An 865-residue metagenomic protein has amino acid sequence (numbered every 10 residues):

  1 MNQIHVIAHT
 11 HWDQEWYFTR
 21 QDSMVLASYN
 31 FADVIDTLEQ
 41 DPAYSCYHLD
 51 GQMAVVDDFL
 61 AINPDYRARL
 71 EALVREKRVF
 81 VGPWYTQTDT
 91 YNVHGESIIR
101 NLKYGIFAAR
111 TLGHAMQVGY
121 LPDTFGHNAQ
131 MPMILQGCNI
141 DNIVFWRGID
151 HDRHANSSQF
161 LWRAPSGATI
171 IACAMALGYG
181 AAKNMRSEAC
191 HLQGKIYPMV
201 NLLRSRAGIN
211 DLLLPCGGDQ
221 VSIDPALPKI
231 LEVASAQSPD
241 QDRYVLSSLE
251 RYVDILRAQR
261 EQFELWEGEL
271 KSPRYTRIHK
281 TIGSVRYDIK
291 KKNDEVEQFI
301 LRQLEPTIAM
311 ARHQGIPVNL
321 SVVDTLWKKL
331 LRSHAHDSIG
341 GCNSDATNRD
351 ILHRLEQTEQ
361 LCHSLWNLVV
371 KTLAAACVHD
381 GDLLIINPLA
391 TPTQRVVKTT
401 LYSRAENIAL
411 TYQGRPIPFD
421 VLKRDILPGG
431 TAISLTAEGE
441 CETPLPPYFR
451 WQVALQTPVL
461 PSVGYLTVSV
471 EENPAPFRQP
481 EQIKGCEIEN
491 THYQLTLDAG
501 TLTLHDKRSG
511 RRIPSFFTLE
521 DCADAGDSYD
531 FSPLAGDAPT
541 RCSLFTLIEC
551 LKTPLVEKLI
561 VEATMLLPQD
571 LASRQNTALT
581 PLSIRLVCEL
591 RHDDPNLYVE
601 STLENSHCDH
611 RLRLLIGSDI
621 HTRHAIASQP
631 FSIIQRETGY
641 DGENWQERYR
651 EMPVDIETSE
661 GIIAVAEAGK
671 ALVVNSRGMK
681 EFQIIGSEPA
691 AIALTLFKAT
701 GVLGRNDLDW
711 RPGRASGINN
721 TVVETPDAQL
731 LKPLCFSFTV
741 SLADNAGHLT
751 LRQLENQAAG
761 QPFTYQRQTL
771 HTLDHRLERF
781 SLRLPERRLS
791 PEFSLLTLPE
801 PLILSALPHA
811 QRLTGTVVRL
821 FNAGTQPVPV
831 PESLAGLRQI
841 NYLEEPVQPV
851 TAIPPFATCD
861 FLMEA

Functional and structural regions predicted by a protein language model:
M1-E96, R100, A108-R110, G137-D141 (+3 more regions): N-terminal catalytic cores of secreted or lumenal carbohydrate-active enzymes
A8, Y47-D58, Q136, R147-D152 (+5 more regions): C-terminal domain-boundary segment and adjacent tail
H9, G105, L135, S248 (+2 more regions): Conserved, mostly hydrophobic/aromatic
D13-A27, D50-L60, G82-I99, H114-G126 (+4 more regions): The substrate-binding groove and active-site-proximal loops of carbohydrate-active enzymes, especially glycoside
I35, E39, E232-Y244, R251-A865: Terminal accessory/anchoring regions of large secretory-pathway or extracellular enzymes
P64-P83, P132-A155, F160-I171: Acidic, His- and aromatic-enriched active-site or binding-groove loops in soluble protein domains that engage sugars
I99-G137, P198-L213: CE4/NodB-like, metal-dependent polysaccharide N-deacetylase domain that modifies extracellular/periplasmic N-acetylated
S158-L212: Alpha-amylase-like alpha-glycosidases and glucanotransferases acting on alpha-linked glucans and related
